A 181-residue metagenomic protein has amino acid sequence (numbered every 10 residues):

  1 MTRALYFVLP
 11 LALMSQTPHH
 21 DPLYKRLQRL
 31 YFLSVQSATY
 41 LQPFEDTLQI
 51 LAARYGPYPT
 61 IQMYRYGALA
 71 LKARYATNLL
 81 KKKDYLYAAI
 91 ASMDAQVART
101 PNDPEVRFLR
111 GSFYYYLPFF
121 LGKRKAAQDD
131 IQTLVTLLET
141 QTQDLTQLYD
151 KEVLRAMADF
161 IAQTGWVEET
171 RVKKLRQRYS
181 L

Functional and structural regions predicted by a protein language model:
T17-E45: N-terminal leader/linker segments that initiate helical-solenoid repeat arrays
F32-V35, L71-L80, Y116-L121, G165: Short coil/turn linking the two alpha-helices of tandem helical-hairpin repeats
S34-T47, K82-A91, K123, D130-I131: Helix-turn-helix repeat elements of alpha-solenoid scaffolds
R65, K72, R110, A156-I161: Structural register within alpha-helical repeat arrays
D84, I90, G122-T140, R176-L181: TPR/TPR-like (Sel1-like) alpha-helical repeat modules
T140-L181: Terminal, low-structured helical/coil segments at or just beyond the last alpha-helical repeat
